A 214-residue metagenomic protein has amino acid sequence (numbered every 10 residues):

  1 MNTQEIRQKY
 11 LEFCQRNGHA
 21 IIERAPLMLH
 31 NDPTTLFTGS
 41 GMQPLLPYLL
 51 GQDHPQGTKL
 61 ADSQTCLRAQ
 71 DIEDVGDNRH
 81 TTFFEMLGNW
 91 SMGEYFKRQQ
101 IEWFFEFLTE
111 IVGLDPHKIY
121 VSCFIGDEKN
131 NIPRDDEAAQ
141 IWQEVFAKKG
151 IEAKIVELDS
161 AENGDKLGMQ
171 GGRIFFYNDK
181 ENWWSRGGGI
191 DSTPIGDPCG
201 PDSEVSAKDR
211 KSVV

Functional and structural regions predicted by a protein language model:
M1-V214: Structured aminoacyl-transfer and RNA-binding surfaces used for tRNA recognition/handling in the translation apparatus
